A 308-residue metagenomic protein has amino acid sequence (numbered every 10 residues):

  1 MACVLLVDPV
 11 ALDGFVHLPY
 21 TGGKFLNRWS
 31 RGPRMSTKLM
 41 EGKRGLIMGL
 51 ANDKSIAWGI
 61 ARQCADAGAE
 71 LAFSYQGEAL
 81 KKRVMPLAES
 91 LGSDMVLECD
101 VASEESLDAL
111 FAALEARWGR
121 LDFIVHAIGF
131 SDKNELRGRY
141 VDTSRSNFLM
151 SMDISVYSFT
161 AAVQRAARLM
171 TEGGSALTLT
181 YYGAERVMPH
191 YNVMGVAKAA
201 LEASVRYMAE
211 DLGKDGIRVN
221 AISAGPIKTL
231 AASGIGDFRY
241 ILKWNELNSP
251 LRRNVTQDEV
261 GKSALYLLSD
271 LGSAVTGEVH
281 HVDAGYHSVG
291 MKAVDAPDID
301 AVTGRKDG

Functional and structural regions predicted by a protein language model:
T37-F73: Canonical Rossmann dinucleotide-binding motif of NAD(H)/NADP(H)-dependent dehydrogenases/reductases, specifically
G49-I56, G129-Q164, R168, E172-K214 (+3 more regions): Catalytic loop of short-chain dehydrogenase/reductase
A65, G119, M170-T171, E210-D215 (+3 more regions): A short hydrophobic alpha-helix cap/turn motif
A69-R83: Conserved glycine-rich Rossmann-like NAD(P)H-binding loop of the short-chain dehydrogenase/reductase
A88, C99, S103-D108, A112-R117 (+5 more regions): Conserved mid-core segment of classical short-chain dehydrogenase/reductases
Y157, A221, R239-V275, H280-A284: C-terminal helical subdomain
V219, S223-G234, V282, S288: Short, flexible catalytic-loop segment of classical short-chain dehydrogenase/reductase
L265, T276-G308: Short C-terminal tail/terminal secondary-structure segment of NAD(P)H-dependent dehydrogenase/reductase domains
